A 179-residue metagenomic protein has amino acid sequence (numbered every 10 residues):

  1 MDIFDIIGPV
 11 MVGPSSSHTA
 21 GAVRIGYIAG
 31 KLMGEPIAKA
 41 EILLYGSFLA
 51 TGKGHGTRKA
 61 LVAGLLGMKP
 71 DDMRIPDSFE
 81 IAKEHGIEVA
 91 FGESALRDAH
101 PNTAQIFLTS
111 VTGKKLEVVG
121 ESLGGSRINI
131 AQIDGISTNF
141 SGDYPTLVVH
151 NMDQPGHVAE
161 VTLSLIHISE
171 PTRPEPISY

Functional and structural regions predicted by a protein language model:
M1-V10, I37-L43: Short, hydrophobic/aliphatic alpha-helical segments
G8-I28: Conserved phosphate/anionic-ligand binding catalytic regions in large, soluble enzymes, centered on
G30-E41, K69, P101: Non-transmembrane, aqueous-exposed alpha-helical and coiled segments at domain scale
E41, Y45-E84: A structural-propensity feature for long, helix-poor, extended segments
L66-G113: Contiguous domain-boundary segments centered on the initiation and propagation of an alpha-helix
S122-S126, N151-L165, S169: Short amphipathic alpha-helix segments
T138-M152: Short glycine-/aliphatic-rich beta-strand segments at the starts of folded cytosolic domains
I166-E170, P174-Y179: Single conserved hydrophobic/aromatic residue that forms the stacking wall/gate of nucleotide- or nucleobase-binding
